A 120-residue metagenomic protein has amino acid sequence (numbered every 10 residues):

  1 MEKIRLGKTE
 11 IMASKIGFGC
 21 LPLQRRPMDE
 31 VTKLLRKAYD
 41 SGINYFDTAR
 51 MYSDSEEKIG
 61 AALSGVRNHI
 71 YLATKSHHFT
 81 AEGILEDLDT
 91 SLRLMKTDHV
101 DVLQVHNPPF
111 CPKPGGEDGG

Functional and structural regions predicted by a protein language model:
M1-I70: N-terminal binding-site loop/beta-alpha segment at the start of enzyme catalytic domains that lines or forms
F18, T48, T74, V102-V105: Conserved beta-strand positions
G19-L23, K75-H77, P108: Short strand-loop junctions, especially beta-strand C-caps/beta-turns that link beta-sheets to coils or alpha-helices
R26-D29, R36, D40, F79-G120: Glycine/proline-rich, positively charged, aromatic-decorated active-site loop/lid region on the catalytic face
M51-S53, H77-T80: Short beta->alpha connector loops
V66-N68, T74-K75, G119-G120: Short alpha-helix boundary/capping motifs
